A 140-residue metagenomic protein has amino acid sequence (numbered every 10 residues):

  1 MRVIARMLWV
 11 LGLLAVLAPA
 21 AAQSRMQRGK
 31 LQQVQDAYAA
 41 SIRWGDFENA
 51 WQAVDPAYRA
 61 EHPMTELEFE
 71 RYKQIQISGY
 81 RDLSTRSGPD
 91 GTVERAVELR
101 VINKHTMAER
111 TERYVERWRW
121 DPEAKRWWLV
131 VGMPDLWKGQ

Functional and structural regions predicted by a protein language model:
M1-R6: Positively charged n-region of N-terminal signal peptides that target proteins for export
M7-V16: Bacterial N-terminal signal peptides
L11, Q23, A39: Generic anion/oxyanion-binding catalytic loop in active/binding sites
A22-K30: Cleaved targeting-peptide boundary
Q32-Q33, A37, F47-D90, E94: Short solvent-exposed beta->alpha transition segments
S87-Q140: Exposed beta-sheet edge and beta->alpha loop/turn motif
